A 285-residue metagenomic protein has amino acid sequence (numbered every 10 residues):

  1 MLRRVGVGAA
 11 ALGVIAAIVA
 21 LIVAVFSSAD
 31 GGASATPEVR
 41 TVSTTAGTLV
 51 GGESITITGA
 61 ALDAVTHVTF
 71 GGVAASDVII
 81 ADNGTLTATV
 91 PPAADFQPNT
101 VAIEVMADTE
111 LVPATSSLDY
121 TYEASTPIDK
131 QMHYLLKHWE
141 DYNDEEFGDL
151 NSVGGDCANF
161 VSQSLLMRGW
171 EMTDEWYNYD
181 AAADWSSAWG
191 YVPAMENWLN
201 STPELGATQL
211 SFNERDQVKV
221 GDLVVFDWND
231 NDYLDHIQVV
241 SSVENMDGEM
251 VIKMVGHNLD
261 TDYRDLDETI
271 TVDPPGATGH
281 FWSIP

Functional and structural regions predicted by a protein language model:
M1-V14: N-terminal Sec-pathway targeting helices
A17-E38: C-terminal region of N-terminal signal peptides and the immediate post-cleavage residues of exported proteins
G32-D63, L111-Y122: Beta-strand/beta-sandwich contexts
I79-T89: Aromatic sugar-binding surface patches on proteins that engage polysaccharides or sugar-phosphate polymers
V90-N99: Surface-exposed, short loops/turns at beta-strand junctions within beta-sandwich domains
M132-E214: Secreted/periplasmic proteins that engage bacterial cell-wall peptidoglycan
A182-I252: ...with weaker cross-activation on analogous glycine-rich loops/strands in unrelated enzymes
K253-T261, L266-P285: Low-complexity, Gly/Ser/Thr/Pro-rich intrinsically disordered linker/tail segments
